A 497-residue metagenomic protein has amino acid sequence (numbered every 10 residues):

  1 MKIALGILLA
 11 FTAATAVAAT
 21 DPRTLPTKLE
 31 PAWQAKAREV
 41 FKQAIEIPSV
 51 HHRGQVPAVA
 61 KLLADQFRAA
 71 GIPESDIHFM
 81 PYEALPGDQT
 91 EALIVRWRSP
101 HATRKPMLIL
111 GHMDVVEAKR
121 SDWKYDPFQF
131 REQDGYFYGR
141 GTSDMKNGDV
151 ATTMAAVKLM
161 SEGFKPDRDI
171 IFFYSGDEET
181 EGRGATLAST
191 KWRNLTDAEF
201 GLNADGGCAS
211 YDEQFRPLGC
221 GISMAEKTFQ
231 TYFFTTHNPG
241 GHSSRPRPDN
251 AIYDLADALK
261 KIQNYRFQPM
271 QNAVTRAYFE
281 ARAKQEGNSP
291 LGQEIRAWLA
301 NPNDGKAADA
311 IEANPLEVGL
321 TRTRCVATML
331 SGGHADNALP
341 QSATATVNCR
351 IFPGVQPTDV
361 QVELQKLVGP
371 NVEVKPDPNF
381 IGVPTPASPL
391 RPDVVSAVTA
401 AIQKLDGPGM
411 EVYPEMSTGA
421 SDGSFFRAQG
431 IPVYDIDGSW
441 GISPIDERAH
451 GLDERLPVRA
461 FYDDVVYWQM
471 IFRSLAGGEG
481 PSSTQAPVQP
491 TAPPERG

Functional and structural regions predicted by a protein language model:
A4-T15: Bacterial N-terminal signal peptides
A19-D21, G207-L218, I222-Q469, R473-G497: Metal-dependent amide/peptide-bond hydrolase catalytic core, centered on the "pita-bread" metallohydrolase fold
T20-R140, L159-R168, V347: Acidic/His- and Gly-rich active-site-bordering loop/insert found across diverse amide/peptide-bond hydrolases
W33-F41, Q55-V59, L63, G148 (+11 more regions): Stable alpha-helical elements in mature extracytoplasmic
V50-H52, E83-P86, P100-A102, M113-E117 (+4 more regions): Solvent-exposed loop/turn segments at secondary-structure junctions within structured extracellular/periplasmic domains
P73-S75, T103-P106, D167-I170, T196-E199 (+2 more regions): Loop/turn elements at helix/coil->beta-strand transitions in domains of secreted/extracellular proteins
Q133-D144, V412-Y413, D453: Short pre-catalytic strand/loop immediately N-terminal to key active-site residues, enriched for Gly-Thr
Y136-F137, S143-G221: Acidic/histidine-rich catalytic neighborhood of metal-dependent amide-processing enzymes
